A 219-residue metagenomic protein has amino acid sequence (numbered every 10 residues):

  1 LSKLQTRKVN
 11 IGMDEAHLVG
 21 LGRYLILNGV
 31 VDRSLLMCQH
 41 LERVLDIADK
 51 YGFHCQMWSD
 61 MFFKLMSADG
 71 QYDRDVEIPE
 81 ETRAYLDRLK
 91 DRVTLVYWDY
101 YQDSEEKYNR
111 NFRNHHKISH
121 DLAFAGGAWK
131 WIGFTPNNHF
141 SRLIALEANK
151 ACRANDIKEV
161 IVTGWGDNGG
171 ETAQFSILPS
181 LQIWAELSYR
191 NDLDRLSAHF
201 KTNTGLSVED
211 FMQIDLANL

Functional and structural regions predicted by a protein language model:
S2-K8, E15, I26-L219: Substrate-binding groove of N-acetylhexosamine-processing glycoside hydrolases
H17-R23: Short acidic/His/Gly/Ser-rich catalytic and metal-binding motifs that mark active-site loops of diverse hydrolases
